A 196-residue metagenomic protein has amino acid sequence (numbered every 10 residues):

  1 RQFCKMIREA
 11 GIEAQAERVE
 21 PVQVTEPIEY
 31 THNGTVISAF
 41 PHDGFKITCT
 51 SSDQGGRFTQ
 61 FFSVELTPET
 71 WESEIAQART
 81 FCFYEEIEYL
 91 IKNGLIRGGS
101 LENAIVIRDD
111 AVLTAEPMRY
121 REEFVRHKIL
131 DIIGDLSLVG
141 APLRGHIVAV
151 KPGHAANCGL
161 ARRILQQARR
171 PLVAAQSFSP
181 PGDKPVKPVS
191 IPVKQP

Functional and structural regions predicted by a protein language model:
R1-P196: C-terminal regulatory domains involved in ligand/effector binding and gene-expression control
